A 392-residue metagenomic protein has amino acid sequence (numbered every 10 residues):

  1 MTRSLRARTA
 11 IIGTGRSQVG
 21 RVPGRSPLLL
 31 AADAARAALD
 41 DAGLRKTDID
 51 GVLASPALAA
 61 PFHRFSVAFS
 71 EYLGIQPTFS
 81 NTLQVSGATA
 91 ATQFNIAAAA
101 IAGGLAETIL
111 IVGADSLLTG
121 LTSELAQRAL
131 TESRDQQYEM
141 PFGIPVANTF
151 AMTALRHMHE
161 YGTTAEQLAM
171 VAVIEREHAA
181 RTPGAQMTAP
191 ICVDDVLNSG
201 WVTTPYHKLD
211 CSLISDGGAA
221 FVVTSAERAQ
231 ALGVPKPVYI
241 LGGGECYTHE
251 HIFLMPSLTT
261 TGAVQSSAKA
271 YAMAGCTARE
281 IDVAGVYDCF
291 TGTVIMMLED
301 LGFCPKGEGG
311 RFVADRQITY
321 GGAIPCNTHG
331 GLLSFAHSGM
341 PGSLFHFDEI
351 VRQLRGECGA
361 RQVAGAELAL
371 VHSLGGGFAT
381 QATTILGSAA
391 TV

Functional and structural regions predicted by a protein language model:
M1-A88, I96, T153, H157-T164 (+4 more regions): Conserved active-site "lid/cap" helical segment
M1-L28, M170, W201-Q265, K269 (+5 more regions): Condensing-enzyme catalytic core mediating Claisen C-C bond formation in acyl metabolism
R3-A7, P56-V112, S116-T149, M187-L213 (+3 more regions): Conserved catalytic cysteine-centered active-site region of acyl-thioester-dependent Claisen-condensing enzymes
A31-A32, L39-A42, D216-R228, Y271 (+1 more regions): Alpha-helical support elements that line or immediately flank enzyme active sites and cofactor-binding pockets
K46-S55, F79-V85, I109-A114, E166-V173 (+5 more regions): Beta-strand segments within the central parallel beta-sheet cores of soluble alpha/beta enzyme folds
A59-F69, I252-P256, D288-R311, G322 (+2 more regions): Short glycine/threonine-rich loop-to-helix capping motif typified by GTGT followed within a few residues by an Asp-Pro
V85-D115, N148-R181, F221-E227, F335-C358: Active-site-proximal alpha-helical scaffold in enzymes
T260-V264, A268-T291, D300-F303, L332-S338: Extended C-terminal subregions enriched in glycine
